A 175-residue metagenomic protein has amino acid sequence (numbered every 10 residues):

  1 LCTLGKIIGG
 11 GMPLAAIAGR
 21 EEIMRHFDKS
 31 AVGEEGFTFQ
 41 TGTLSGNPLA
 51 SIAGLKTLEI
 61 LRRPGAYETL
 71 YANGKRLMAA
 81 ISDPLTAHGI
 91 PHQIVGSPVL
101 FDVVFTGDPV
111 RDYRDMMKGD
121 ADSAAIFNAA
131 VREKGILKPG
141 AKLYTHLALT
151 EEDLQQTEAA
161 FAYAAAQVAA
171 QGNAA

Functional and structural regions predicted by a protein language model:
L1-A175: Conserved N-terminal phosphate-binding loop of PLP-dependent enzymes in the Aspartate aminotransferase
